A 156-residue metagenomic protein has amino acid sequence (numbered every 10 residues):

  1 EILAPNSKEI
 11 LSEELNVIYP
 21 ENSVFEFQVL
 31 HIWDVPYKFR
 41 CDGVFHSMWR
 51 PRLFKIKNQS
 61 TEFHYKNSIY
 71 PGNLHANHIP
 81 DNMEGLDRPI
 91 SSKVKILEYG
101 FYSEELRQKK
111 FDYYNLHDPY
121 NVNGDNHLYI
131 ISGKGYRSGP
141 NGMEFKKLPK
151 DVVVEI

Functional and structural regions predicted by a protein language model:
A4-I156: Catalytic-site signature of metal-activated, phosphate-bearing donor transferases, centered on the GT-A/GT-A-like
